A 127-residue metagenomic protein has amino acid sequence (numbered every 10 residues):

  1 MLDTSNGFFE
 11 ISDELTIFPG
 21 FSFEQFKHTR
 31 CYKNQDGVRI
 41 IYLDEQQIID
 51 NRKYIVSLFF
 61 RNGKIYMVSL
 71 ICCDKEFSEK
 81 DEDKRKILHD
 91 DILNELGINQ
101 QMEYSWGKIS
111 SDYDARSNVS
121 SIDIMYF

Functional and structural regions predicted by a protein language model:
M1-Q101, Y113-F127: Short helix/turn-capping signatures at newly exposed starts of structured segments
G107-S111: Short, highly charged C-terminal tails/helix-capping segments
